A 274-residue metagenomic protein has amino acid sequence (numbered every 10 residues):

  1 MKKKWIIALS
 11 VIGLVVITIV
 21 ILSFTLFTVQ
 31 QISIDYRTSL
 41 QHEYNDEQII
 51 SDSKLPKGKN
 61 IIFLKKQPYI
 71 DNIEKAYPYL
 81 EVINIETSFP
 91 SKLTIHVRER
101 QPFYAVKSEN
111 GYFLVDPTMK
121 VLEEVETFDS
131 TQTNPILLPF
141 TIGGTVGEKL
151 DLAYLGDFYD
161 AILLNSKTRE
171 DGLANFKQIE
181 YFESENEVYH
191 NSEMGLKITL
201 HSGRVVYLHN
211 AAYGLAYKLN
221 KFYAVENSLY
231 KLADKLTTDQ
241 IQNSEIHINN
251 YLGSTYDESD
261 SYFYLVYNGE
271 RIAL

Functional and structural regions predicted by a protein language model:
M1-L22, F27, I50-N60, N72 (+1 more regions): Charged, solvent-exposed interaction patches on well-folded alpha/beta domains that mediate macromolecular contacts
L26-T38: Ser/Thr/Pro/Gly-rich low-complexity linker/stalk segments immediately outside membranes or between
T38-I70: Short extracytoplasmic
L64-N72, A76-V82: N-terminal post-signal-peptidase region of extra-cytosolic proteins
